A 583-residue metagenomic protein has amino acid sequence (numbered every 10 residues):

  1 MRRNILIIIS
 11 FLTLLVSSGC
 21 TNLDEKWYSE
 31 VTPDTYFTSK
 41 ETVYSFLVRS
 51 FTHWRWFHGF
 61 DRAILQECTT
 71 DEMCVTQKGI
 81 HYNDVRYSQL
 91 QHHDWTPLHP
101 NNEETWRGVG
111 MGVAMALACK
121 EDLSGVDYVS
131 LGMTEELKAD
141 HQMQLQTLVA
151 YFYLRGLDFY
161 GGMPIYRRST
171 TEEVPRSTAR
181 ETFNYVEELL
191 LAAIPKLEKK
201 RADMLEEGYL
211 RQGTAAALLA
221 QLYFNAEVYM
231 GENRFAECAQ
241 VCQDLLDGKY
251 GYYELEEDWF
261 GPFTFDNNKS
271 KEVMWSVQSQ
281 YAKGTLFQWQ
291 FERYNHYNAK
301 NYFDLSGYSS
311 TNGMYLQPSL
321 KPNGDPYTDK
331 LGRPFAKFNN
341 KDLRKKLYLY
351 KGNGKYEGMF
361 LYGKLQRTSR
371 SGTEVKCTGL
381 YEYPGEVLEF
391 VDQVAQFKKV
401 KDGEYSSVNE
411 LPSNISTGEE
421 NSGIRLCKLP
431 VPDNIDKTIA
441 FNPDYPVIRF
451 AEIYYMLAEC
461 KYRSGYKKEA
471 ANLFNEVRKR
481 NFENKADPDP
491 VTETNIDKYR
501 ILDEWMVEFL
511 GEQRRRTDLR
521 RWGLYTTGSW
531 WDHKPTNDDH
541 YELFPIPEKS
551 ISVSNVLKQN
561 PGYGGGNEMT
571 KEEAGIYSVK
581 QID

Functional and structural regions predicted by a protein language model:
M1-S29: Bacterial Sec-dependent N-terminal signal peptides
G19-N22, G79-H81, V109-G110, A179 (+7 more regions): Long, intrinsically disordered, low-complexity segments
T21-N83, L191-A192, G213-K398: An aromatic- and glycine-enriched ligand-binding surface/loop that stacks and positions planar moieties
S39-F57, G79-Y160, E173-N184, L190-M204 (+1 more regions): Conserved, well-structured interaction surfaces
H99, E103, K351, K355-N475: C-terminal substrate/ligand-recognition segments
R155-F159, P164, R201, N225-G231 (+1 more regions): Short coil/turn linking the two alpha-helices of tandem helical-hairpin repeats
